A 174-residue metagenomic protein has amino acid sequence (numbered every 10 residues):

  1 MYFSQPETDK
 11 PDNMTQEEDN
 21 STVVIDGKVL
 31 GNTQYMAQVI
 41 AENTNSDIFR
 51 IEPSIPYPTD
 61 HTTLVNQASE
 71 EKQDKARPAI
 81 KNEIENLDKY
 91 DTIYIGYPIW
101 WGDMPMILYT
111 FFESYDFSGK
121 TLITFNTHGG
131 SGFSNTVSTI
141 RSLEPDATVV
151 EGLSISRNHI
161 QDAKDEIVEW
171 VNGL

Functional and structural regions predicted by a protein language model:
M1-Y90, G102, D165-L174: N-terminal beta1-alpha1-beta2 submodule of the flavodoxin-like/Rossmannoid cofactor-binding fold
D9-K10, D103-M104, G132-S134, H159-A163: Extracytoplasmic/secreted cell-surface and envelope-processing proteins
V24, K28, I99, H128 (+1 more regions): Short, surface-exposed alpha-helical recognition segments that flank or form part of ligand/macromolecule-binding
S46-F49, K120, V149-V150: Secondary-structure boundary/capping residues
R50-E52, N126, L153-S154: Residue-level recognition of beta-strand->loop/alpha-helix junctions
P58-T148: Helix-loop-strand module that forms the ligand-binding subsite of alpha/beta enzymes
T148-L174: Glycine-rich phosphate/pyrophosphate-binding loop and the adjoining helix
